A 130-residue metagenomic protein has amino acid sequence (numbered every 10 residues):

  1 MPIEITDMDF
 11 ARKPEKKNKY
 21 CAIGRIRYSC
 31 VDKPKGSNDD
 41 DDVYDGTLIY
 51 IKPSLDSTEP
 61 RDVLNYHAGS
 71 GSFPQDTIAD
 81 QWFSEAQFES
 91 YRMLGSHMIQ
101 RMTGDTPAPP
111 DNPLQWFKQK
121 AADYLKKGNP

Functional and structural regions predicted by a protein language model:
M1-P130: Catalytic domains of lipid- and phosphate-ester/thioester hydrolases
